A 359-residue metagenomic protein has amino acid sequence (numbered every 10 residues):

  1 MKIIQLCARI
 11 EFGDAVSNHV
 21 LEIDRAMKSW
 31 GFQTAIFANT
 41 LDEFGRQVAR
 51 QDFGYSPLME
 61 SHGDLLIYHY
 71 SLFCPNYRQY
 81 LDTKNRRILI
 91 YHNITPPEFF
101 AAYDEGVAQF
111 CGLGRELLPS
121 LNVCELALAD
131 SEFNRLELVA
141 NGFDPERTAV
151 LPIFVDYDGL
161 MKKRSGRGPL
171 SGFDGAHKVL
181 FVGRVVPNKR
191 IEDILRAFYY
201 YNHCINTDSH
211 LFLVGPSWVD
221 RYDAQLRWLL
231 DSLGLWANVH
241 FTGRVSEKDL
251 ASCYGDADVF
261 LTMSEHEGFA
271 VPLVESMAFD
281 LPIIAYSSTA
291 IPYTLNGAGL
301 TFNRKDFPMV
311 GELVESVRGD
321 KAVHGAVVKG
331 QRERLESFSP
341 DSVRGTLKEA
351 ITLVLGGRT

Functional and structural regions predicted by a protein language model:
N18, H177, V186-Y200, R221-A224 (+1 more regions): A conserved mid-protein helix/loop that constitutes part of the nucleotide-sugar donor-binding site
A38-D42, H210-R227: Glycosyltransferase donor-sugar binding loop
F133, F154: Carbohydrate-associated surface elements
D223-K248: Nucleotide-activated donor-binding/catalytic signature segment of Leloir-type glycosyltransferases, i.e., the conserved
V245, S252-A257: Short alpha-helical donor nucleotide-sugar binding micro-motif in glycosyltransferases
E265: Aromatic "clamp/platform" in nucleotide-sugar-dependent glycosyltransferases that forms part of the donor/acceptor
P282-A285: Short hydrophobic beta-strand element within catalytic cores of glycosyltransferases and related nucleotide-activated
L300-P308, S316-K321: Conserved acidic donor-binding segment of nucleotide-sugar-dependent glycosyltransferases
